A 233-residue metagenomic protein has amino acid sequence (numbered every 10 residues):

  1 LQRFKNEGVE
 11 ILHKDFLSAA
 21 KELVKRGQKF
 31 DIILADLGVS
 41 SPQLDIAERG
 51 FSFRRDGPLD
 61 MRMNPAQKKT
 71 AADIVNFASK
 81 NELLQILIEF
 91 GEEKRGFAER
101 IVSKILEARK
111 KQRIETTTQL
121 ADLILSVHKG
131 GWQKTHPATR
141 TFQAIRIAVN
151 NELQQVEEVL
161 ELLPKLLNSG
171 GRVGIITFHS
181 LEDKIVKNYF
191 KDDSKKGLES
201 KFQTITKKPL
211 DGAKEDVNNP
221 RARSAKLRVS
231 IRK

Functional and structural regions predicted by a protein language model:
L1-K233: S-adenosyl-L-methionine-dependent methyltransferase catalytic core, i.e., the SAM/SAH-binding region
